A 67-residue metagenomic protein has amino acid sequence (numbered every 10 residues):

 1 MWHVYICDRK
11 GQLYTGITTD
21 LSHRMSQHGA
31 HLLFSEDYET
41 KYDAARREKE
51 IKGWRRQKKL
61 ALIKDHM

Functional and structural regions predicted by a protein language model:
M1-K49, R56-M67: GIY-YIG nuclease catalytic motif and its immediate N-terminal context
